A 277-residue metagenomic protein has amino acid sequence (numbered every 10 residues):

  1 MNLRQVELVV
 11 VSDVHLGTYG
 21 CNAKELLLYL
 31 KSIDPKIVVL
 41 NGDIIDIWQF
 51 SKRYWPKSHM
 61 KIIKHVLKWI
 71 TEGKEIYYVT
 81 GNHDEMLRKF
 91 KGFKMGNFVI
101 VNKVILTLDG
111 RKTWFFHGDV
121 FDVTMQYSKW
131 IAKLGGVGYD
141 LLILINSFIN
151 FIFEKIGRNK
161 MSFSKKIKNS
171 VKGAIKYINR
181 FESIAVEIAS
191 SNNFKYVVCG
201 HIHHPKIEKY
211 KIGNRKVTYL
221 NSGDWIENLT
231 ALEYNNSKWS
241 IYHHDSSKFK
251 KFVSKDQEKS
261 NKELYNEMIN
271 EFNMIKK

Functional and structural regions predicted by a protein language model:
N2-E7, L16-L108: Core catalytic region of metal-dependent phosphoesterases/phosphodiesterases, especially metallo-beta-lactamase-like
E7-H15, K112-D119, V217-G223: Active-site-proximal beta-strand elements of phosphoester/diester hydrolases
V9, V39, Y77-V79, W114 (+2 more regions): Hydrophobic/aromatic beta-strand patches that form the interior of the parallel beta-sheet core in alpha/beta enzyme
D13, G42-D43, G81, H117 (+2 more regions): Active-site glycine-centered loops adjacent to acidic/histidine catalytic or metal-binding residues that shape
F90, I100, D109, F163-K195 (+3 more regions): Non-catalytic terminal accessory segments
M95-K103, D119, V123-K133, I175 (+1 more regions): Conserved beta-sheet core of the metallophosphoesterase superfamily
G118-F181: Active-site-proximal loop/helix segment associated with metal-binding centers of metalloenzymes
W225-K277: Long, positively charged, glycine-interspersed low-complexity recognition regions
